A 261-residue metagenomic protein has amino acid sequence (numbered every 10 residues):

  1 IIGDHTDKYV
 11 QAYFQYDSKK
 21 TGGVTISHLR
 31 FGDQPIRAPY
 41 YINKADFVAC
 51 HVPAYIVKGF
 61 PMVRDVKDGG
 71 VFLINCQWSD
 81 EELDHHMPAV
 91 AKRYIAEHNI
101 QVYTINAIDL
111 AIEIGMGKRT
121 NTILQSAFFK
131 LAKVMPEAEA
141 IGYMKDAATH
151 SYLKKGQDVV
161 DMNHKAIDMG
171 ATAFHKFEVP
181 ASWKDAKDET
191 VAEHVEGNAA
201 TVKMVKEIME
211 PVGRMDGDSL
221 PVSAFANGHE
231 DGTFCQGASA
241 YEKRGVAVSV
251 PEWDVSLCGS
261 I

Functional and structural regions predicted by a protein language model:
I1-R214: Active-site cofactor/cluster-binding pocket
P39-Y40, R64, E242-R244, L257: Replace "in large, NTP-powered and nucleic-acid-processing enzymes" with "in large, NTP-powered factors and other
E196-K203, D216-G217, N227-A238: Long amphipathic alpha-helical scaffold segments
D218-V222: Long, low-complexity intrinsically disordered regulatory regions in eukaryotic signaling/cytoskeletal proteins
S223-E252: Short, charged low-complexity linear segments at domain edges
V250-I261: Cysteine-centered iron-sulfur cluster-binding motifs in ferredoxin-type domains/subunits of redox enzymes
